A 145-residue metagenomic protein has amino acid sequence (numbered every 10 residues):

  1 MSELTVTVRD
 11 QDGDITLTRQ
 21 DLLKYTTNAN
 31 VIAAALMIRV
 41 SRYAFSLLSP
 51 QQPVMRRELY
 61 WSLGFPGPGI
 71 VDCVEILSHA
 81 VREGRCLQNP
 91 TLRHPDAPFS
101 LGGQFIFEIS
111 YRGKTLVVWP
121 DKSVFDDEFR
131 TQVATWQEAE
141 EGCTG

Functional and structural regions predicted by a protein language model:
M1-G145: Non-transmembrane, aqueous-exposed alpha-helical and coiled segments at domain scale
